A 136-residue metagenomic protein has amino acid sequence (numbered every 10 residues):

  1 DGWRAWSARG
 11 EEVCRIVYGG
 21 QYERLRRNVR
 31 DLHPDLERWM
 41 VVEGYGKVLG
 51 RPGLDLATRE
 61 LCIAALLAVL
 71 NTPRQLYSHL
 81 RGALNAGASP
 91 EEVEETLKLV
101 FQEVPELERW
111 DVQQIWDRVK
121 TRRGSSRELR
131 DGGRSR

Functional and structural regions predicted by a protein language model:
D1-L56, N85, F101-R136: Acidic, glycine/proline-rich low-complexity segments that act as flexible tails and inter-domain linkers
S7, R59-C62, L80: Hydrophobic alpha-helical segments
V41, T58-L61, L76, V93: N-terminal alpha-helical segment
P52, A65-L70, A83: Short, glycine/charged-rich beta-strand-loop motifs at protein surfaces that mediate ligand recognition and catalysis
T58-L67, T96-V100: Short, structured motif recognition centered on aromatic/hydrophobic residues
V69-T72, P105: Short alpha-helix boundary/capping elements
T72-E95, R109-D117: Extended intrinsically disordered, low-complexity coil regions enriched in Ser, Thr, Gly, Ala and often Pro
